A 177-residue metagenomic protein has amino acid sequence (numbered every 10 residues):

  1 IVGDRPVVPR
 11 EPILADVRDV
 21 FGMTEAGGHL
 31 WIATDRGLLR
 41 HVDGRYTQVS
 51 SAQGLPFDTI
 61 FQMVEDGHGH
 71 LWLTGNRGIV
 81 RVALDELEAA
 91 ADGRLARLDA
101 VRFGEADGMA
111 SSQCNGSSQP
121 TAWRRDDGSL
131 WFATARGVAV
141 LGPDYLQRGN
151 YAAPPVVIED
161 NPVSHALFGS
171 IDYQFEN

Functional and structural regions predicted by a protein language model:
I1-V2: Surface-exposed loop/turn elements that mediate protein-protein interactions on large endomembrane-trafficking
P9: Short acidic alpha-helical/loop segments enriched in Asp/Glu that coordinate divalent cations
P12-F21, R36, T47-N177: Residue-level "micro-hotspots" composed of small/polar
E25-G27: Repeat-blade elements of multi-bladed beta-propeller folds
H41-V42: Surface-exposed extracellular loop regions of Gram-negative outer-membrane beta-barrel proteins
